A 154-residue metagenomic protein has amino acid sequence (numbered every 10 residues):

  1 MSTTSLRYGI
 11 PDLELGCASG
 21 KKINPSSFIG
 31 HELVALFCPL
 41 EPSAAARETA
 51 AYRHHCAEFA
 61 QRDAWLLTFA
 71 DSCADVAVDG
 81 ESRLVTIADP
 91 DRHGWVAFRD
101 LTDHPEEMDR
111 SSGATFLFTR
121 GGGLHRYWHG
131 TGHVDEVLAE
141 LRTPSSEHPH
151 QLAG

Functional and structural regions predicted by a protein language model:
M1-G154: Chalcogenol-based redox active-site neighborhoods
